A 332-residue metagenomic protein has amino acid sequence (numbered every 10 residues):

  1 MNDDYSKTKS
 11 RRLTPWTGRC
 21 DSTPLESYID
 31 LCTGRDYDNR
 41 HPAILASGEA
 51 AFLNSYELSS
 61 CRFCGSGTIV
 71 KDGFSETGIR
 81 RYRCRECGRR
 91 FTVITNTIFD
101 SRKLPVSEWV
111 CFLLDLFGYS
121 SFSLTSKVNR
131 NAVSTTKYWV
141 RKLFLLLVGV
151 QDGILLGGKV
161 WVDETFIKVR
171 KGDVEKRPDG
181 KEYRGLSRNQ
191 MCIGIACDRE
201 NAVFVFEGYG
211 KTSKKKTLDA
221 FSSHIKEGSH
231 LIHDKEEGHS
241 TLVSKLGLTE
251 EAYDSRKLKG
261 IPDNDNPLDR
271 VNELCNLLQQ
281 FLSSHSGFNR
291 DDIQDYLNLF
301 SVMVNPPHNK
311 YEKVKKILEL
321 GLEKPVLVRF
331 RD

Functional and structural regions predicted by a protein language model:
M1-D332: Residue-level recognition of single "structural anchor" positions that define or cap local secondary structure
